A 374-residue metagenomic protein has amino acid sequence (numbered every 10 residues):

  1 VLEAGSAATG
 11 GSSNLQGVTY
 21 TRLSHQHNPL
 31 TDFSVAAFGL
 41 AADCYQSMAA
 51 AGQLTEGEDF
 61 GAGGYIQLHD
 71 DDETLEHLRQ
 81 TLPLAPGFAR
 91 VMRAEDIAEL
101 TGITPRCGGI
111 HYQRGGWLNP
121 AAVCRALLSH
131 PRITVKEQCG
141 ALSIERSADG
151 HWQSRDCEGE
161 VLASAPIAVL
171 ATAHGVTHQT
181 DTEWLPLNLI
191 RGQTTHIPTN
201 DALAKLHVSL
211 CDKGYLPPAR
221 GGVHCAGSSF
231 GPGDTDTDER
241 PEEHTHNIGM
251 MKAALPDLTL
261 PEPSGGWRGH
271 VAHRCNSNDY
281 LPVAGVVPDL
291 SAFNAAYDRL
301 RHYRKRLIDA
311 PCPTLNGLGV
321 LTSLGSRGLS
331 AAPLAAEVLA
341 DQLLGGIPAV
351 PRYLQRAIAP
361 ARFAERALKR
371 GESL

Functional and structural regions predicted by a protein language model:
V1-S13: Glycine-rich FAD pyrophosphate-binding loop
S13-N14, L23-H25, L203-D309, P313: Active-site lid/adjacent beta-loop-alpha segment flanking the redox-cofactor pocket in flavoenzymes
G17-L100: Dinucleotide-binding Rossmann-like beta1-alpha1 core, especially the glycine-rich loop that anchors the ADP
H25-Q26, T55-Q67, F88, A94-H130 (+2 more regions): Helix-loop-beta segment of a Rossmann-like dinucleotide-binding subdomain
Q26-A37, L68-L75, I110-A126, D238-E243 (+2 more regions): Short beta-strand to alpha-helix junction loop
I110-E158, L162-I167, A171-V176: Helical element adjacent to the flavin cofactor pocket in flavoenzyme catalytic cores
E158-C211, T237-H244, D257-P261, V350: Central helical "cap/lid" subdomain
P261-L374: C-terminal catalytic lobe of FAD-dependent flavoproteins
